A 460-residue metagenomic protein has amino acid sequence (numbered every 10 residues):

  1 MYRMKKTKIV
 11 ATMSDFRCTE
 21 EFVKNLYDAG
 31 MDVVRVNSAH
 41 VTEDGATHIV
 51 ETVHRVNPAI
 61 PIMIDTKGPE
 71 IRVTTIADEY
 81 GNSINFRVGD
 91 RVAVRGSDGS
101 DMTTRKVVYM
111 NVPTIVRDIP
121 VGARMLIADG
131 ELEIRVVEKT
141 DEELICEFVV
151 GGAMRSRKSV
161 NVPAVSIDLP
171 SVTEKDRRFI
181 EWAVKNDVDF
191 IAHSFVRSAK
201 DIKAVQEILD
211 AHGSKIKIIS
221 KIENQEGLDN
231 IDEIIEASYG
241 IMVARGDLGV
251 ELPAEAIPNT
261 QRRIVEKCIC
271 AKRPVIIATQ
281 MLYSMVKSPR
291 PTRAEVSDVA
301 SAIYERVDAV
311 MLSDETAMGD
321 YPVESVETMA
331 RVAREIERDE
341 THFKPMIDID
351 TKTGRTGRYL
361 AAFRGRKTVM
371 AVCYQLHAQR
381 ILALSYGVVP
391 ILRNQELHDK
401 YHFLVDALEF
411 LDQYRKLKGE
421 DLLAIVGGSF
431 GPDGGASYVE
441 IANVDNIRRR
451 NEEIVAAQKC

Functional and structural regions predicted by a protein language model:
M1-C460: Non-catalytic helical/linker scaffolds that mediate oligomerization, partner binding, and domain coupling around large
